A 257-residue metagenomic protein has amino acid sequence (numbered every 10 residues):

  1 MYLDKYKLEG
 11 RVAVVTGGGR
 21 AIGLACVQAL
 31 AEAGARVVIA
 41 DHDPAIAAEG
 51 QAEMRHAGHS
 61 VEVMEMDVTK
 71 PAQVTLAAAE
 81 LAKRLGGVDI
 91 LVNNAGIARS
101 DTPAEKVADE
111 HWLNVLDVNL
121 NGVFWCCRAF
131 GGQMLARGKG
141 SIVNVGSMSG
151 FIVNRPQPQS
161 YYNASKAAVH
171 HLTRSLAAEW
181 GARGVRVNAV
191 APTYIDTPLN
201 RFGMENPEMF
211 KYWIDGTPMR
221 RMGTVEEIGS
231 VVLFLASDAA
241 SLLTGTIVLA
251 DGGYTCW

Functional and structural regions predicted by a protein language model:
M1-K5, A98-D101, V232-L233, T244-W257: Short C-terminal tail/terminal secondary-structure segment of NAD(P)H-dependent dehydrogenase/reductase domains
L8-V38: Canonical Rossmann dinucleotide-binding motif of NAD(H)/NADP(H)-dependent dehydrogenases/reductases, specifically
P44-A45, E65-L76, D109, V225-E227: The beta1-alpha1 cofactor-binding region of Rossmann-like NAD(H)/NADP(H)-dependent oxidoreductases
T102-A104, A108-L116, W213: Substrate-binding pocket helix/loop in short-chain dehydrogenase/reductase
C127, S165, T173: Active-site helix of classical SDR
G132, A178-A182, S241: Alpha-helical segment proximal to the catalytic Tyr-Lys
S147: Residue(s) in the substrate-gating loop at a strand-loop-helix junction that position the organic substrate next
